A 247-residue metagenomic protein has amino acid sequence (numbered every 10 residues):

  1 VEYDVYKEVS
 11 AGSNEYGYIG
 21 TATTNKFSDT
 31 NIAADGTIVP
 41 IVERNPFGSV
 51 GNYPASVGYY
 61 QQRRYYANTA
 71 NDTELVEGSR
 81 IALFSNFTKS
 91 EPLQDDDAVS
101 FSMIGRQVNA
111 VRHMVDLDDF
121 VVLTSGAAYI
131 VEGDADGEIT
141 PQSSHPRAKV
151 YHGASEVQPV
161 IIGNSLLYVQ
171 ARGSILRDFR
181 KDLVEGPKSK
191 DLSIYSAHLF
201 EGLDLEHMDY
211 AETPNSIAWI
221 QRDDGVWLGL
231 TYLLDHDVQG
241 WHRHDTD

Functional and structural regions predicted by a protein language model:
V1-Y60, H242-D247: Disordered, low-complexity "stalk" and linker segments at domain junctions of extracellular and cell-surface proteins
V42-N215, L230-D247: Beta-propeller and closely related beta-pinwheel folds
I217-I220: Conserved, well-structured core segments that form or line functional sites
